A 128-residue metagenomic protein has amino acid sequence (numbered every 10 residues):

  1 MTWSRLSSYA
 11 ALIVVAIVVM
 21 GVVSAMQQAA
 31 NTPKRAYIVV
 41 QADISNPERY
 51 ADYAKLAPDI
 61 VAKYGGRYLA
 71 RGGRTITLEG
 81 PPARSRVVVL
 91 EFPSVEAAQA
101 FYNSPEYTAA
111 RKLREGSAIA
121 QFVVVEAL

Functional and structural regions predicted by a protein language model:
W3-N103, E126-L128: Short S/T/G/P-rich N-terminal loop/turn motif that feeds into the first structured element of a domain
D59, Y107, G116-I119: Residue-level marker of structural boundaries
A98, T108-E115: C-terminal structural segments of small proteins and small subunits
E115-L128: C-terminal end-helix/capping segment
